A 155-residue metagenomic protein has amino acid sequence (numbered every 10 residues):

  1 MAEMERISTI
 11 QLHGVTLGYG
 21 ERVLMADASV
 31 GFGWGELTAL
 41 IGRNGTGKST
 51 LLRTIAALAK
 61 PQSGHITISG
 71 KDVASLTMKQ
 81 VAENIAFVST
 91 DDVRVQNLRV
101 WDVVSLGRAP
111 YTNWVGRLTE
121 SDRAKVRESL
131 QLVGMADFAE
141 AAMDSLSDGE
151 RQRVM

Functional and structural regions predicted by a protein language model:
M1-T46, T50: ABC ATP-binding cassette signature C-motif
A39, K79-T90, N97, W101-S105: ABC nucleotide-binding domain signature
A39, R151-M155: ABC ATPase nucleotide-binding domain "signature" region
N44, R99, S147: ABC transporter NBD signature
A56: Helix-to-loop junction immediately C-terminal to a conserved catalytic motif
G64-D72, V81: Conserved ABC transporter NBD signature motif
S105, E120-F138: Conserved ABC ATPase "signature" region
G116-L118, A142-L146, E150: Conserved ABC ATPase signature
